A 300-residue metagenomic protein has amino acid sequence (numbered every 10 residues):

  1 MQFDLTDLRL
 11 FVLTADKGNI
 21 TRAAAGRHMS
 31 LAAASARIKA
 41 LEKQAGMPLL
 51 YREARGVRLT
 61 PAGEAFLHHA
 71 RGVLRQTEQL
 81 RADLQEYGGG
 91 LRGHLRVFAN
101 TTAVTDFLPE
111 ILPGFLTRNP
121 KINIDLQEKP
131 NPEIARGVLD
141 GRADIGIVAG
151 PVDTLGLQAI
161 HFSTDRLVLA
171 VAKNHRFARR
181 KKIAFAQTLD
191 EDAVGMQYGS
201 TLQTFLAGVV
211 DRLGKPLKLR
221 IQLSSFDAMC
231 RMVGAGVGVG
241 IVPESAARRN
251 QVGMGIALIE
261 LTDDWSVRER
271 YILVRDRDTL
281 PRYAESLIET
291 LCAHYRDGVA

Functional and structural regions predicted by a protein language model:
Q2, G72, Y87, E110-G114 (+4 more regions): Short beta-strand-centered segments that line the small-molecule binding cleft or hinge of alpha/beta clamshell
V12-S30: Short helix-boundary/capping micro-motifs
E42-P61: A short LG(V/I)-centered, amphipathic sequence patch enriched for acidic residue(s) preceding the LG motif
R92-L155, P216, L223-S225: Central regulatory/effector-binding core of bacterial HTH transcription factors
F107, A257-V299: A late-sequence structural motif
P130-A135, L139-A143, V148-A149, Q197-A257: Hydrophobic hinge/microswitch elements
L155-H161, D165-R166, R180, D227-D276: Beta-alpha-beta core module
F177-A178, A184, D192-L213, L280-E289 (+1 more regions): Secondary-structure junction motif
